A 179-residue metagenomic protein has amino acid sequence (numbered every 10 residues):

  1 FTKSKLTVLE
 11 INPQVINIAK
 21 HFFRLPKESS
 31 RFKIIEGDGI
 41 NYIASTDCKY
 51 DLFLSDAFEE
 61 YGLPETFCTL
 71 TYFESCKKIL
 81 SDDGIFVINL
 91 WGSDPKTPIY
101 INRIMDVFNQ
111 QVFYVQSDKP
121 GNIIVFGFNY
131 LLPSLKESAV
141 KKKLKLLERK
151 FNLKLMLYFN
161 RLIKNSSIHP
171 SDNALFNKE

Functional and structural regions predicted by a protein language model:
F1-D82: The AdoMet/dcAdoMet-binding core of the Class I SAM-like
N17, P64, T97, L135-S138: Generic domain-boundary/flexible-linker signal
L70-S134: C-terminal substrate-binding/active-site "lid" region of AdoMet-derived donor-dependent transferases
I123-E179: SAM/dcSAM-binding transferase cores
